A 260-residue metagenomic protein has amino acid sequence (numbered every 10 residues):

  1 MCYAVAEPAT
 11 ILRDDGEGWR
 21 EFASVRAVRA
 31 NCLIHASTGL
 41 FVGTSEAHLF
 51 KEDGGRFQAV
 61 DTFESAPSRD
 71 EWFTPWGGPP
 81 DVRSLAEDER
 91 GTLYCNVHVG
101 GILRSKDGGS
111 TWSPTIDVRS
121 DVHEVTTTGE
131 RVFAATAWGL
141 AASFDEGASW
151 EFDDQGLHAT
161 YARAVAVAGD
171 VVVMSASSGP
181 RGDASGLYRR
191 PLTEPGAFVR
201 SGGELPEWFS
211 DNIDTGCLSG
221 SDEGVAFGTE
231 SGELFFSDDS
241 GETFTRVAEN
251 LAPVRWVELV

Functional and structural regions predicted by a protein language model:
M1-V260: Extracellular glycan-interacting surfaces
